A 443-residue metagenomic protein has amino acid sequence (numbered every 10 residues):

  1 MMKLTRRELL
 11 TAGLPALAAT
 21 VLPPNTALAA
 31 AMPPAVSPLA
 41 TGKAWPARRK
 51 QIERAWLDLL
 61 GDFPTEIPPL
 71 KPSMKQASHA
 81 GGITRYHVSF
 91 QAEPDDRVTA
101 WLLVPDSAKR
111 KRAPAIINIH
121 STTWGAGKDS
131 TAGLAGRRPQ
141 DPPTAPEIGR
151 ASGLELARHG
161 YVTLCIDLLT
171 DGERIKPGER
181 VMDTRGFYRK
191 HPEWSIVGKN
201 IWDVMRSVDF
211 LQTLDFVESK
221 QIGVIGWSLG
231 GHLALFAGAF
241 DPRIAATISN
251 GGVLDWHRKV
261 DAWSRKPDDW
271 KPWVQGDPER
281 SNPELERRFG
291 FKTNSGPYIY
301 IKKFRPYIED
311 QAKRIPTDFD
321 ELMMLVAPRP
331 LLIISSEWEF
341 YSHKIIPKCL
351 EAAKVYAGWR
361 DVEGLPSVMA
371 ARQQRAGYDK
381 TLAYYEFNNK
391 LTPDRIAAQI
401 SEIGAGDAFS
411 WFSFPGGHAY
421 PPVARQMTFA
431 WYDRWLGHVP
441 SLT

Functional and structural regions predicted by a protein language model:
M2-A16: N-terminal secretory signal peptides and thylakoid transit peptides that target proteins across membranes
P23-K43: C-terminal segment of N-terminal export signals and the immediately downstream linker at the start of the mature
P69-A108: N-terminal cap/lid segment of alpha/beta-hydrolase-fold proteins
K111-S121: Short beta-strand element of the alpha/beta-hydrolase
H120-M205, K259-A262: Cap/lid segment of the alpha/beta-hydrolase catalytic domain
K190-H191, S249-L322, Y341-E351, V355-D379 (+1 more regions): Mobile cap/lid helix-loop segments that gate and shape the active-site cleft of serine hydrolases
D209-D269: Primarily recognizes the serine-hydrolase "nucleophile elbow" in alpha/beta-hydrolase and SGNH/GDSL folds
V362-L365, M369-T443: C-terminal catalytic histidine-bearing segment of alpha/beta-hydrolase fold enzymes
